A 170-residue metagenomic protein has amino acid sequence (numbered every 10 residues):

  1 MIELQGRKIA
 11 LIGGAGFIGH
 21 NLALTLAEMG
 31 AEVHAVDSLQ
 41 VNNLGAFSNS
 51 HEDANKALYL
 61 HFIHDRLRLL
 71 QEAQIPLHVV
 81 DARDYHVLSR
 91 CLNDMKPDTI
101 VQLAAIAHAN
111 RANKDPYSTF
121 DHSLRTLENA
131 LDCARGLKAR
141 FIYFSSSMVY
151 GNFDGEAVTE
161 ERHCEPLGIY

Functional and structural regions predicted by a protein language model:
M1-Y170: N-terminal Rossmann-like NAD(P)+-binding domain of SDR-like oxidoreductases, especially those catalyzing
